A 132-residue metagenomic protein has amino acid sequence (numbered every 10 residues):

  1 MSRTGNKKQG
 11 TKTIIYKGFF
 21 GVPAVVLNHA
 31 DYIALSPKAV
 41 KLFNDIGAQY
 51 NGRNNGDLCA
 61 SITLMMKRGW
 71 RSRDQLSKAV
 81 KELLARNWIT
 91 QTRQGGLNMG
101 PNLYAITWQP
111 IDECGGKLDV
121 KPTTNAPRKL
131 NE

Functional and structural regions predicted by a protein language model:
M1-S36, L118-E132: Positively charged, structured surface patches that bind polyanionic biopolymers
R3-T4, H29, I33, Q49-P110: Winged helix-turn-helix DNA-binding recognition segment
A24, N44, W108: Pocket-edge structural micro-motifs
A39-L42, I46: Short alpha-helical "packing" element that flanks the helix-turn-helix/winged-helix DNA-binding module
R71-S72, R86-N87, K117-V120, E132: Short, surface-exposed, polar/charged, turn-prone segments marking secondary-structure boundaries
